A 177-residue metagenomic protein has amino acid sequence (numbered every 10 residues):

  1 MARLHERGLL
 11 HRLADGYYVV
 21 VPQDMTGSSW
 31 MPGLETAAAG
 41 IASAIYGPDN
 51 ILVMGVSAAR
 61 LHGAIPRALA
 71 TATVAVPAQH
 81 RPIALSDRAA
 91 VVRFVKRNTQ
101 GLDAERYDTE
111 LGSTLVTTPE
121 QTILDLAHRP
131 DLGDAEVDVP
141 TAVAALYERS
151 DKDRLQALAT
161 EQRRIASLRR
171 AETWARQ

Functional and structural regions predicted by a protein language model:
M1-N50, Y147-A171, A175: Short beta-edge/loop segments at beta->alpha junctions of small alpha/beta modules that act as binding/recognition
L9, G63, H128-D131: Hydrophobic/aromatic-lined pockets within catalytic cores
L10-H11, R67-L69, L85-R88, T109 (+1 more regions): A generic structural signal for short, non-catalytic loop/turn and secondary-structure boundary residues
L13, V53-M54, T118: A conserved hydrophobic position in a structured secondary element of the catalytic/binding core that shapes
A14-D15, L69, V137: Residue-level detector of family-conserved "landmark" positions at structurally sensitive sites
D24-G27, M31, A89-R97, G112: N-proximal short alpha-helices
N50-L102: Exposed, interaction-prone assembly regions rather than primary DNA-binding/catalytic cores
G101-Q177: Hydrophobic alpha-helical interaction segments
